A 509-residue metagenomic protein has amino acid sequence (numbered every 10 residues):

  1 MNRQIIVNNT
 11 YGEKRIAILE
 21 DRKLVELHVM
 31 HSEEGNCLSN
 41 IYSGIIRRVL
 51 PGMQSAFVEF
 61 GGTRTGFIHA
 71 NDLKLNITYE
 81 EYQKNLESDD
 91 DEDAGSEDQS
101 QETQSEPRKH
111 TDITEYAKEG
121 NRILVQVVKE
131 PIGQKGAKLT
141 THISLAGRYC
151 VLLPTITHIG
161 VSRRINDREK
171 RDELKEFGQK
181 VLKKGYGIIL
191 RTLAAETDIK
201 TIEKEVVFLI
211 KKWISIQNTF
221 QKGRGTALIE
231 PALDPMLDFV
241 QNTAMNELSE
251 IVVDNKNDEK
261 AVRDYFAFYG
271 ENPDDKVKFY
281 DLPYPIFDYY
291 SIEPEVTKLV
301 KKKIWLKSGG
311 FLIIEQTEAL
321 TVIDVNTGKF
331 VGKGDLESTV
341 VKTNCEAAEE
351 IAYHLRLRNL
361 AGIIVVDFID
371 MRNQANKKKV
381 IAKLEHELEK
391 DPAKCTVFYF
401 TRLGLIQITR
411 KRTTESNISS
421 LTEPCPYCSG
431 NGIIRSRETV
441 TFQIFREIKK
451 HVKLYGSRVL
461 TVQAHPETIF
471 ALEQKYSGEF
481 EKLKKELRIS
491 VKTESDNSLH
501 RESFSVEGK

Functional and structural regions predicted by a protein language model:
M1-L139: Charged, low-complexity terminal tails
N2-I5, V25-C37, R108-E115, I132-L139 (+8 more regions): Active-site phosphate-binding and catalytic loops of NTP-dependent enzymes
R22, I156-H158, F220-G223, V331-G332: Gly-rich Lys/Arg/Thr-decorated short loops/hinges at beta-loop-alpha junctions or inter-strand turns that position
V29, E34-M53, T103-P131, R171-L174 (+4 more regions): Phosphate-interacting basic helix/loop segments used at nucleotide- and nucleic-acid interfaces
M53-A56, F60, R64, E130-L153 (+4 more regions): Conserved glycine-centered short motifs in functionally critical loops
H69, D264-P294, K298-C345: Metal-dependent catalytic core segments for phosphate chemistry
L75, Q134-C150, E169, A267-D275: A short alpha->loop->secondary-structure connector
I159-E293, V300, T414-K509: Charged, low-complexity intrinsically disordered tails
